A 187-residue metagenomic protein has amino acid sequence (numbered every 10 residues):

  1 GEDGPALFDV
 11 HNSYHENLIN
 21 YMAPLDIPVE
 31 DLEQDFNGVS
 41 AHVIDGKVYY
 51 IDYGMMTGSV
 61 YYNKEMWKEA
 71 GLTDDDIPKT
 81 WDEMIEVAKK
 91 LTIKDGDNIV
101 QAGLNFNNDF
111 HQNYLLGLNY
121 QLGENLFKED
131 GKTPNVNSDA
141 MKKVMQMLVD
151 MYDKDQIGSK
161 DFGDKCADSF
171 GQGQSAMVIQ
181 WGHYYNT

Functional and structural regions predicted by a protein language model:
E2, N12, A70-G71, A88-G96 (+4 more regions): Sec/Tat-exported extracytoplasmic proteins
E2-A6, K47-V48, K94-Q101, G173-A176: Loop/turn elements at helix/coil->beta-strand transitions in domains of secreted/extracellular proteins
P5-F8, H15, Y114, Q146-T187: Extracytoplasmic/periplasmic substrate-binding proteins
D9-Y62, I85, Q121-L122: Hinge/lid segment of periplasmic solute-binding proteins
N12-E16, M56-G58, M66-W67, D109-N113 (+1 more regions): Solvent-exposed loop/turn segments at secondary-structure junctions within structured extracellular/periplasmic domains
E65-D76: Aromatic-glycine-rich donor-binding/catalytic loop that engages nucleotide-sugar donors across glycosyltransferases
I85-K90, D130-K160: Glycine-centered hinge/linker elements that transmit conformational signals in sensory and ligand-binding systems
Y114-E124: Short, flexible, mixed-charge acidic loops at enzyme active sites
